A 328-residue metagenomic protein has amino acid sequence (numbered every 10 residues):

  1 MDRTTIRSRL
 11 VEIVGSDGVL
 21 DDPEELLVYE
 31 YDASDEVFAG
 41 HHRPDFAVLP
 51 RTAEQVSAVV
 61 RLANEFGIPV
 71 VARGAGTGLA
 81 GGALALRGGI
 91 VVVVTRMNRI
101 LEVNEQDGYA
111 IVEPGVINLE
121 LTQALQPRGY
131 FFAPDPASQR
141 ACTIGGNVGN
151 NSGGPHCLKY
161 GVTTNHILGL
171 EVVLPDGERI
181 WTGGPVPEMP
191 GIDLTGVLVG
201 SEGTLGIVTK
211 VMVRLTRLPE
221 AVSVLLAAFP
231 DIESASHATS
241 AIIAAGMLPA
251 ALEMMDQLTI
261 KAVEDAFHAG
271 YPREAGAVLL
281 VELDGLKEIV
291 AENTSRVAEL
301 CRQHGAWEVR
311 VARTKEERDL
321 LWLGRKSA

Functional and structural regions predicted by a protein language model:
M1-A328: Noncatalytic alpha-helical scaffold of FAD-dependent oxidoreductases
